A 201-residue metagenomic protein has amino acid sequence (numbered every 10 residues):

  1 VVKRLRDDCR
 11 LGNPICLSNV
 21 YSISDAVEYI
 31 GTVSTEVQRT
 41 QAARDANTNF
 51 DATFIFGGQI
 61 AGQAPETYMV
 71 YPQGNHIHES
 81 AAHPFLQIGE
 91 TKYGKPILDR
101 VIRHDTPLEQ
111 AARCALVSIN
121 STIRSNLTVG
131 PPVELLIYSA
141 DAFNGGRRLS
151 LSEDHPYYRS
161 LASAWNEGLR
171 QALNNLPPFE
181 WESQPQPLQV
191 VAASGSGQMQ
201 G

Functional and structural regions predicted by a protein language model:
V1-A43, I88-D99, R103-T106, S160-P185 (+1 more regions): Conserved short S/T/G-enriched processing/targeting/catalytic segments and their helical context
T40-A46, I55-G57, E66-T67, I123-N126: A generic local secondary-structure boundary/capping motif
R44-F50, I60-G62, H78-E79, L127-V129: Solvent-exposed alpha-helices and their adjacent loops that cap or buttress functional pockets in soluble metabolic
A52-I60, Y68, E134-I137: Short beta-strand scaffold segments in enzyme catalytic cores
Q59-Q63, Y71-Q73, Y138-A142: Short acidic-glycine loop/turn motifs at beta-strand connectors
A61-Q63, N75-H76, S152, N174 (+1 more regions): Non-transmembrane, aqueous-exposed alpha-helical and coiled segments at domain scale
P65-R103, E109, C114-V117: Conserved mixed alpha/beta catalytic, RNA-binding, or beta-rich assembly cores of soluble enzyme, regulatory
T122, N126-E134, F143-L161, A172-N175 (+1 more regions): C-terminal binding/interaction regions
